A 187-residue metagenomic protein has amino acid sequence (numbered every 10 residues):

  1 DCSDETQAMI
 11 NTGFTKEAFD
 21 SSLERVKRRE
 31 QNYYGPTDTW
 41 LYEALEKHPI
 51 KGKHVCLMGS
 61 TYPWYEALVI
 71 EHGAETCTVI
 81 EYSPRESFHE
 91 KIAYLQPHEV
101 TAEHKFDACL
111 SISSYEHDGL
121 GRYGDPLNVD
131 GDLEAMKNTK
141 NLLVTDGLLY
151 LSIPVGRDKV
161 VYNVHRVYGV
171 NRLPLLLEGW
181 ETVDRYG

Functional and structural regions predicted by a protein language model:
D1-H54, E71, Y162-G179, V183-Y186: N-terminal accessory regions of S-adenosyl-L-methionine
E46-P49, I112, L149: Catalytic phosphate/metal-binding cores of nucleic-acid and nucleotide-processing enzymes, i.e., regions that mediate
C56-T101: Class I SAM-dependent methyltransferase SAM/SAH-binding core
V100-L110: A short acidic, Gly/Pro-enriched loop at the edge of an enzyme's catalytic core that lines a small-molecule cofactor
L110-Y115, G119: A conserved beta-strand element that flanks and buttresses the S-adenosyl-L-methionine
L120-N128: Glycine/threonine-rich flexible loop motifs
R122, L148-P174: Conserved class I S-adenosyl-L-methionine
L127-L148: A short glycine-rich, Lys/Arg-flanked "PGG" loop and its adjoining helix->strand segment in the class I
